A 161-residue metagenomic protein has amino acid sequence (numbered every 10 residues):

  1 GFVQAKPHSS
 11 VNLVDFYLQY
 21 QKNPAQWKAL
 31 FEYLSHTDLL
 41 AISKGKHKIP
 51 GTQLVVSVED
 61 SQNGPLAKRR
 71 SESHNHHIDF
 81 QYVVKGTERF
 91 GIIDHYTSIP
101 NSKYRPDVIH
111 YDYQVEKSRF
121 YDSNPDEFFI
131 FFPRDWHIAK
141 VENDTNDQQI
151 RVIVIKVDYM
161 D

Functional and structural regions predicted by a protein language model:
G1-V58, K68-R70: A short, N-terminal "cap"/entry segment at the start of jelly-roll beta-barrel domains of the cupin/DSBH fold
I49-Q53, S73-H77, V83-K85, N124 (+1 more regions): Short connector loops at helix/strand junctions that flank enzyme active sites, especially segments positioning acidic
V56-S73, V84-S98, P133: Conserved short histidine dyad/triad with adjacent acidic residue
H76-E88, D94, Y104-H110, K156: Short, conserved beta-strand element in jelly-roll/cupin
I99-D122: Double-stranded beta-helix
D122-E142: Conserved metal-binding segment of the jelly-roll/cupin
F128-I130, D147-D161: A short hydrophobic beta-strand segment most commonly corresponding to one strand of the jelly-roll/cupin
